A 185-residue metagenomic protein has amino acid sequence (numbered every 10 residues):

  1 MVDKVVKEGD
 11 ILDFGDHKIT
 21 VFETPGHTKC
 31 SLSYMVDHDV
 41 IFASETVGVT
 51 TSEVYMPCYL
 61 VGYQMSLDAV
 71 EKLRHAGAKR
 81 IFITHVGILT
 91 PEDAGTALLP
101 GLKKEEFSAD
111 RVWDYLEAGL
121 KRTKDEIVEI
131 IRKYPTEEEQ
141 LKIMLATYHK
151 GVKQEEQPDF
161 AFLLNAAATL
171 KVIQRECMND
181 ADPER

Functional and structural regions predicted by a protein language model:
M1-I11: Active-site HxH/HxHxD metal-binding segment of metal-dependent hydrolases
K4, V61-M65, G119, A161-N165: Soluble or luminal CAZymes and related metallo-dependent hydrolases
I11-D13, S33: Residue-level detector of beta-strand face positions
K18-P25, K29-E105: Metallo-beta-lactamase
G95-Q154: Binuclear metal-ion centers of metallo-dependent hydrolases, dominated by the metallo-beta-lactamase
E129-R185: C-terminal regulatory/interaction regions
